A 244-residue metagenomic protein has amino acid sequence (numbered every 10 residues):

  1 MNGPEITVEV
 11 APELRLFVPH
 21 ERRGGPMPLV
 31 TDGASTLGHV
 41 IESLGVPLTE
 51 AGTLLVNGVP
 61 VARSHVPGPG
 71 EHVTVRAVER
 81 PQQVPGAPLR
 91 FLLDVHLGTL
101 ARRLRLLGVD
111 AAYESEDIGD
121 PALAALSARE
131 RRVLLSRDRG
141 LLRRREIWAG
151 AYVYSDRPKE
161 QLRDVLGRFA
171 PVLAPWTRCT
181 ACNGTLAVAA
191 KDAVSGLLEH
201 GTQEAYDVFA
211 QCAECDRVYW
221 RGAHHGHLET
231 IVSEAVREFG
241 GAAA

Functional and structural regions predicted by a protein language model:
M1-R90: Ubiquitin-like/PB1-type beta-grasp interaction modules and other compact soluble beta-rich domains
E5-T7, V73-Q83, V208, G226-A244: SAM-dependent methyltransferases
H39, P60-H65, P69-A174: Long, charged N-terminal interaction/targeting segments
S64, G196-F209: Short linker/helix segments within small regulatory modules
V172-W176, A205-V208: Short metal-coordination and nucleic-acid-contact micro-motifs, chiefly zinc-binding Cys/His arrays
C179-C182, C212-C215: Short cysteine-rich clusters marking metal-coordination/redox-active sites
G184-V188, W220: Short functional micro-motifs and their immediate structural scaffolds
